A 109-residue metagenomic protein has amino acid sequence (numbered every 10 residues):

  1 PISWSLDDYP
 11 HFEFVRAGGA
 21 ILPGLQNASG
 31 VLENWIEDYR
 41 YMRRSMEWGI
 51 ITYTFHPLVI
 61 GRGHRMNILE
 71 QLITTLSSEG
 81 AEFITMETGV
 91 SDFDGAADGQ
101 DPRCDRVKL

Functional and structural regions predicted by a protein language model:
P1-S45: A conserved mid-domain beta-alpha-beta active-site/ligand-binding segment of alpha/beta enzyme cores
S29-L32, I36-L109: C-terminal domain-boundary segment and adjacent tail
